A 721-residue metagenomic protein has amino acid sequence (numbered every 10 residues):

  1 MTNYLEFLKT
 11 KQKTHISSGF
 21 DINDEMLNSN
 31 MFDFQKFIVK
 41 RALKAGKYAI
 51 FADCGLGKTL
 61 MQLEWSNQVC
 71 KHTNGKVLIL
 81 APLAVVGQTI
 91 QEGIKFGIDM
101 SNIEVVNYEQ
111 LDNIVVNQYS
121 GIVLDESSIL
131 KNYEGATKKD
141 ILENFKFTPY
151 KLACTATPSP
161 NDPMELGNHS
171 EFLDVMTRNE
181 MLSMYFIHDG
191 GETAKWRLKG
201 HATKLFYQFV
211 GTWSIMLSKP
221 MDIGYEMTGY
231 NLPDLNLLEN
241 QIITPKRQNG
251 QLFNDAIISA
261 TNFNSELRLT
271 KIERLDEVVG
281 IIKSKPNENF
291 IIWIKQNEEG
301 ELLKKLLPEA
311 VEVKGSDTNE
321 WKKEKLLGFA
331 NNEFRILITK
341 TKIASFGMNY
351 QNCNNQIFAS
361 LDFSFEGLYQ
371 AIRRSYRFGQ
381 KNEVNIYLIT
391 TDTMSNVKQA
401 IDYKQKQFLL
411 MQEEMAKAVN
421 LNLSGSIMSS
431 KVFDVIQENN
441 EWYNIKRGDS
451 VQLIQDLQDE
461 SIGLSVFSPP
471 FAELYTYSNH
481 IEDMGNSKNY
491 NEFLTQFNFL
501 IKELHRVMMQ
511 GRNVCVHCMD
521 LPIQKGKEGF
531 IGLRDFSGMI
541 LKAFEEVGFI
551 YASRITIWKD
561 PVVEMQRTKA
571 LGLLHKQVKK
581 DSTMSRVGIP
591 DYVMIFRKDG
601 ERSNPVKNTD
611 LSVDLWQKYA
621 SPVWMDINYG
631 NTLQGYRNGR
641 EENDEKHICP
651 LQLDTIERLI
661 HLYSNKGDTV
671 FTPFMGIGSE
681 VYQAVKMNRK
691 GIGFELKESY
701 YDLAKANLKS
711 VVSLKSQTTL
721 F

Functional and structural regions predicted by a protein language model:
K11-I50: Conserved pre-motif I regulatory segment
A45-W65, F671-Q683: Walker A/P-loop
T59-E64, N74-G93, P160-E165, K295-N297: Conserved Walker A/P-loop ATP-binding site and its immediately adjacent core in helicase/helicase-like ATPase domains
G75-K76, G121, K138-D222, Q380: Conserved P-loop NTPase motor "coupling/switch" region that bridges the ATPase
E266-K295: Conserved interdomain hinge at the start of the Helicase C-terminal
I291-W293, E301-L302, P308-A344: Conserved helicase ATPase core of P-loop NTP-dependent helicases/translocases
Q351, N440-L703: Core catalytic lobe of class I
F363-V432: A conserved SF2-helicase RecA2
